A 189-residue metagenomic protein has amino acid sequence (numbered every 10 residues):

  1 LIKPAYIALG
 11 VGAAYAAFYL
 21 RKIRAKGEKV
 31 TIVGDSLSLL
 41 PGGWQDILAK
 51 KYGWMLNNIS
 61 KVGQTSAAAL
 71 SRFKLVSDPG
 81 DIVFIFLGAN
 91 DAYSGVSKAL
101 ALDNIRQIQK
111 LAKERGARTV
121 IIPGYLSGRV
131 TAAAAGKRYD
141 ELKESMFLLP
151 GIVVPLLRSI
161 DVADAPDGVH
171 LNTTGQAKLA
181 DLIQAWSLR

Functional and structural regions predicted by a protein language model:
L1-R21: Single-pass alpha-helical membrane anchors
Y15-I82: Serine-esterase "nucleophile elbow" of acetyl-processing enzymes
I47-K51, A68-R189: Alpha-helical cap/lid subdomain in secreted, periplasmic, or secretory-pathway luminal O-acyl-processing enzymes
